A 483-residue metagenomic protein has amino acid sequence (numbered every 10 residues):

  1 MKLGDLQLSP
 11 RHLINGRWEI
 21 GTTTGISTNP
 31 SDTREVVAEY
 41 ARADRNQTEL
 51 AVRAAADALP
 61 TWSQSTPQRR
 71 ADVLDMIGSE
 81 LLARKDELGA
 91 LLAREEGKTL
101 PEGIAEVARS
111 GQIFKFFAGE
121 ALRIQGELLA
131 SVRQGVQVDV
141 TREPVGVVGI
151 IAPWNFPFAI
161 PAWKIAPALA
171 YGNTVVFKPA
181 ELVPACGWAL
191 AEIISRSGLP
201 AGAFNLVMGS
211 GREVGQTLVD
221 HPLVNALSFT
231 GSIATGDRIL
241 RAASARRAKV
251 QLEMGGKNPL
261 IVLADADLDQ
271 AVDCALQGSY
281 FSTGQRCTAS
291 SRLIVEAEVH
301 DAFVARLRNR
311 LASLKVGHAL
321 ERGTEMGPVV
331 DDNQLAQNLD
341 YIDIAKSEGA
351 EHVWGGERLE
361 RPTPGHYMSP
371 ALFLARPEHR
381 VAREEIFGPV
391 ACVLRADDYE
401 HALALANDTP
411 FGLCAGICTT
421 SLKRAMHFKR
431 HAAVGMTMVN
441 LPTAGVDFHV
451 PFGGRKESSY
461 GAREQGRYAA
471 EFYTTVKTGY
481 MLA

Functional and structural regions predicted by a protein language model:
M1-D32: Hydrophobic face of amphipathic alpha-helices that form TPR/SEL1-like repeat modules and related alpha-solenoid
T33-I124, G135: Glycine-rich loop-to-alpha-helix module at the N-terminal edge of alpha/beta enzyme cores
R34, R70, L92, F114 (+9 more regions): Residue-level signal for inorganic ion chemistry
E35-A38, L199, V224, I261 (+5 more regions): Conserved C-terminal structural/oligomerization subdomain of aldehyde/semialdehyde dehydrogenase
V37-A43, A58-Q64, I150, L260-L263 (+5 more regions): Short, well-ordered beta-strand elements within core beta-sheets of diverse protein domains
L59, S63, G78-K85, G89 (+19 more regions): Structural signal for hydrophobic packing residues in well-ordered secondary-structure cores of soluble enzyme domains
G126-Q270, A396: Rossmann-like NAD(P) dinucleotide-binding subdomain of oxidoreductase/dehydrogenase enzymes
A226, A234-P377, V439: ALDH superfamily catalytic-core signature
